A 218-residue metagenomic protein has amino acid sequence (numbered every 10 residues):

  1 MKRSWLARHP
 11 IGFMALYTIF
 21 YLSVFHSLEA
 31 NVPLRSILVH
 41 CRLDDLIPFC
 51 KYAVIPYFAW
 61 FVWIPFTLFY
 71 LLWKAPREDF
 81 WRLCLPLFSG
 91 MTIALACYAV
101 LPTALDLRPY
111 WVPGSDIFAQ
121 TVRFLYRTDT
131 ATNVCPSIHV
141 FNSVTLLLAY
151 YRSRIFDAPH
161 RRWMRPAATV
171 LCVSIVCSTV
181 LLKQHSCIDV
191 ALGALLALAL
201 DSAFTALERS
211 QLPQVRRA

Functional and structural regions predicted by a protein language model:
M1-F66, P113: N-terminal transmembrane-helix/juxtamembrane module of multi-pass inner/ER membrane proteins
L22-S27, M91-V100, V170-V180: Aromatic-anchored segments of alpha-helical transmembrane domains
L28-L43, W73-P159, Q211-R216: Membrane-interface loops
P48-V62, R127-A149, C187, A191: Membrane-interface loop-to-helix entry segments
W63-L68, T145-A149, V170-S178: Hydrophobic, membrane-inserted alpha-helices
R108-V112, T130-C135, S174-L200: Interfacial helix-loop-helix junctions of multi-pass membrane proteins
H160-V173: Short hydrophobic alpha-helices at membrane interfaces in multi-pass membrane enzymes
L192-A218: C-terminal membrane module of polytopic membrane proteins
